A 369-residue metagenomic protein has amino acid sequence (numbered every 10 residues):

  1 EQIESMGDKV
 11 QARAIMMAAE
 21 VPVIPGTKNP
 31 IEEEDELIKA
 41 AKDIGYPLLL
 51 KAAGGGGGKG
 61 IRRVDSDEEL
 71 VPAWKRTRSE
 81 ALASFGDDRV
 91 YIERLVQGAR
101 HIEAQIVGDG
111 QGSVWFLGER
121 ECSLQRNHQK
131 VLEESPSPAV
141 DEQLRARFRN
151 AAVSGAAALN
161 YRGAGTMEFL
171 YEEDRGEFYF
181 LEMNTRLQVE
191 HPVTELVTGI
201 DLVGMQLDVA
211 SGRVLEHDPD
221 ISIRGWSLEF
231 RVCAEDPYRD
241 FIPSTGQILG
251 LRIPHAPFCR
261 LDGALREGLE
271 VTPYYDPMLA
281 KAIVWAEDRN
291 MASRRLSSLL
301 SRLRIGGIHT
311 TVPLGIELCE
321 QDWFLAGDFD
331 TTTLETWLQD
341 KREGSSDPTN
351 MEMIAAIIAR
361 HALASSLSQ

Functional and structural regions predicted by a protein language model:
E1-M167, Y171-Q188: N-terminal beta-alpha lobe that positions the nucleotide/phosphoryl donor in ATP/NTP-coupled carboxylate activation
P192-Q369: Catalytic cores of soluble metabolic enzymes centered on carboxylation/carboxyl-transfer
